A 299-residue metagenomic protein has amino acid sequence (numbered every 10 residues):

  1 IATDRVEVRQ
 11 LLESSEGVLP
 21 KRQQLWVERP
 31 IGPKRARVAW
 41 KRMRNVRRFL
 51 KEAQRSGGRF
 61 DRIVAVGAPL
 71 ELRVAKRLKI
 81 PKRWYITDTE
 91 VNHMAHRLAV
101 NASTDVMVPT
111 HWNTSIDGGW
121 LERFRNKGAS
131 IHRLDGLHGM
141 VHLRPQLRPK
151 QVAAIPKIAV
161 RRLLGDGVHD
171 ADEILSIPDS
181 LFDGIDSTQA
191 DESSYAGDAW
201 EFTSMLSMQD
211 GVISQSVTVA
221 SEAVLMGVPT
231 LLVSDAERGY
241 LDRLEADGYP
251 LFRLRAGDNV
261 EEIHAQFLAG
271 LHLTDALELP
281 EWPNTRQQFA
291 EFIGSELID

Functional and structural regions predicted by a protein language model:
I1-K41: Conserved nucleotide-sugar phosphate-binding/catalytic loop shared by glycosyltransferases and other
G32-R59: An amphipathic, basic-hydrophobic alpha-helix
N45-A53, D191-S221, L225: Donor nucleotide-activated moiety binding/catalytic core segment of transferases that use nucleotide-activated donors
R62, K76-V91, D105: Active-site proximal beta-strand in glycosyltransferases
W84-Y85, A95-V108, L206: A conserved, positively charged/aromatic
S103-H169: A nucleotide-sugar donor-handling region in carbohydrate enzymes
L225-L277: Catalytic binding pocket for nucleotide-activated donors in carbohydrate/polymer assembly enzymes
L271-D299: C-terminal amphipathic helix plus adjacent low-complexity, charged tail appended to glycosyltransferase catalytic
